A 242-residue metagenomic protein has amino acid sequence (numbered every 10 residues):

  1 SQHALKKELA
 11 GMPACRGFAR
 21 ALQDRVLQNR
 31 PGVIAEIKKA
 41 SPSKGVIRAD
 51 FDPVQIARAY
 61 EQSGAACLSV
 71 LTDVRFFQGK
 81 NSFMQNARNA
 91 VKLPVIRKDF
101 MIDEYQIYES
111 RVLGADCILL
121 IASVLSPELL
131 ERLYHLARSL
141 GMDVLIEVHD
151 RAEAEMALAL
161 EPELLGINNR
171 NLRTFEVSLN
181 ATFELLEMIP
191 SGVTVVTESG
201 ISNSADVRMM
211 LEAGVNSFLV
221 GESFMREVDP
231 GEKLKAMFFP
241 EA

Functional and structural regions predicted by a protein language model:
S1-R48: An N-cap/entry alpha-helix motif that binds or orients negatively charged groups
G32, I37, K44-L145, E153-M156 (+1 more regions): N-terminal active-site wall of soluble small-molecule enzyme domains
K38-A40, D73, F100, S123 (+4 more regions): Active-site beta-loop-alpha junctions enriched in small/polar residues
V54-A66, A159-N171, G214-N216: Structural recognition of alpha->loop->beta junctions
I102-G114, H149-L160, T197, I201-V220 (+1 more regions): Catalytic cores of alpha/beta
E109-L129, I167-F175, V215-L234: Glycine-rich phosphate-binding active-site loops on the catalytic face of alpha/beta enzymes
L164-V220: Catalytic-face loop-and-helix region of soluble metabolic enzyme cores
E184-M188, L211, F224-A242: C-terminal helical cap(s) of enzyme catalytic domains, especially alpha/beta-barrels
